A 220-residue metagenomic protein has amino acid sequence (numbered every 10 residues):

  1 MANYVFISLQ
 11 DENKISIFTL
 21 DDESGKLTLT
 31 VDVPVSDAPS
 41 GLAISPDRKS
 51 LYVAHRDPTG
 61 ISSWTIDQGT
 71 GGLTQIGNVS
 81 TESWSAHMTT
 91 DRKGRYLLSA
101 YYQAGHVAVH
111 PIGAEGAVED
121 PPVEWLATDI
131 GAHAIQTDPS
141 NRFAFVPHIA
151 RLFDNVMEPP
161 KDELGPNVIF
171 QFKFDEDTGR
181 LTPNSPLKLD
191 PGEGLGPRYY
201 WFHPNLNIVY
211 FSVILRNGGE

Functional and structural regions predicted by a protein language model:
M1-D21: An edge-strand/N-cap motif at the start of beta-rich repeat modules
Q10, R56, Y102, I112 (+4 more regions): Short loop/turn segments immediately following the C-termini of beta-strands
E12-K14, L27, P58-G60, L73 (+5 more regions): A detector of repeated loop/turn-to-beta-strand junctions in beta-rich toroidal repeat architectures
F18-G25, W64-G71, H110-A117, F172-L181: Short loop/turn segments immediately following beta-strands, especially the blade-tip and inter-blade linker loops
T28-P34, T74-V79, P121-L126, N184-P191: A short beta-strand motif characteristic of beta-propeller blades
L29-G94: Blade-loop segments of beta-propeller domains
S36-D47, T81-Y96, L126-F143, A150-L152 (+1 more regions): Beta-rich, blade/repeat-based domains predominating in secreted/periplasmic proteins but also intracellular
